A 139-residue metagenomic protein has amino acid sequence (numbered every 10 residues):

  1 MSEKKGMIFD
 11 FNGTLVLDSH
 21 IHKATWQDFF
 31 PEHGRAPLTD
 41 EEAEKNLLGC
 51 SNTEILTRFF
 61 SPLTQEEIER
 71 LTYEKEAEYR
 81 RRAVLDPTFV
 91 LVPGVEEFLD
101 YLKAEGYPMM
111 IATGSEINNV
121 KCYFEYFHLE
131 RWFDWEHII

Functional and structural regions predicted by a protein language model:
S2-P93, Y101-E105, N118: N-terminal helical cap/lid subdomain that shapes the substrate entry/recognition surface in HAD-like hydrolases
K4, L99, F133-E136: Core-facing hydrophobic residues within beta-strands of well-ordered domains
I8-D10, M110, I139: Conserved beta-strand segments that form the floor/walls of ligand-binding pockets within enzyme and binding domains
L38, M110, W132-W135: A local structural micro-motif
T88-F89, E116-I139: Substrate-recognition "cap/lid" segment bordering the active-site pocket of phosphatases
V95-E125: Substrate-recognition element of Asp-dependent hydrolases with the DxDx(T/V) motif
